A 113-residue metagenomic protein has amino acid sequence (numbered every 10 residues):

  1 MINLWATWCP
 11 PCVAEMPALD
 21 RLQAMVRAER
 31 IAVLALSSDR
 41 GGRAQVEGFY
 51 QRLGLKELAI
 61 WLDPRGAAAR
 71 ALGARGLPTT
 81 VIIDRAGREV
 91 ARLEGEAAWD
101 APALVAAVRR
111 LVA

Functional and structural regions predicted by a protein language model:
M1-V13: Short active-site neighborhood of thiol/selenol oxidoreductases, capturing the structured segment around
I2, L34-L36, V81: Conserved hydrophobic packing residues within short motifs/helices of P-loop NTPase cores of ABC-family ATPases
W5-W8, D20-V26, A97, V108-V112: Sec/Tat-exported extracytoplasmic proteins
W8, A35-L36, E94-G95: Second-shell loop/turn segments in exported
P11-A14, A24, R85, G95: Short, conserved catalytic or interaction motifs in soluble domains
V13-L53, P64-R70: Structural microenvironment flanking redox-active thiols in thiol-disulfide oxidoreductases
I31, L58-A59: Short, conserved active-site loop motifs that form the nucleotide-linked donor/cofactor pocket
Y50-E57, D63-R110: Thiol/disulfide oxidoreductase modules built on the thioredoxin-like
